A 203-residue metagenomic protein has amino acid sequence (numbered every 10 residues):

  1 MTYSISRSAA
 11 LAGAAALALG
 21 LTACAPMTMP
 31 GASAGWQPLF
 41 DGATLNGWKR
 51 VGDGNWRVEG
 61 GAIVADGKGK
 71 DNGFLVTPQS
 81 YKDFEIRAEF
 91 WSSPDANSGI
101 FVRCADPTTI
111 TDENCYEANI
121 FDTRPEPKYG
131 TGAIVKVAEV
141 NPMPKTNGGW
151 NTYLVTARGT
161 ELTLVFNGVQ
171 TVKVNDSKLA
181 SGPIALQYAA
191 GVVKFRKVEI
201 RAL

Functional and structural regions predicted by a protein language model:
M1-I5: N-terminal secretory signal peptides that target proteins for export/translocation
S6-L11: N-terminal export leaders
A12-T22: Bacterial N-terminal signal peptides
C24-L203: Carbohydrate-interacting regions of secretory-pathway proteins
